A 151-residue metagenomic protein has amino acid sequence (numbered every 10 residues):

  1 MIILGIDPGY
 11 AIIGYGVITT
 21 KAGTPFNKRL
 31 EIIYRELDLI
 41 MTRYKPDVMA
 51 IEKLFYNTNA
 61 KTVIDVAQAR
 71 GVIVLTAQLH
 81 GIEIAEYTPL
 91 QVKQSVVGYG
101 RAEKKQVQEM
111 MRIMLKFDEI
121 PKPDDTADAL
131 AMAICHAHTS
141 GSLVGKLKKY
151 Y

Functional and structural regions predicted by a protein language model:
M1-Y151: Phosphate- and other anionic-substrate recognition elements at nucleic-acid/protein interfaces
